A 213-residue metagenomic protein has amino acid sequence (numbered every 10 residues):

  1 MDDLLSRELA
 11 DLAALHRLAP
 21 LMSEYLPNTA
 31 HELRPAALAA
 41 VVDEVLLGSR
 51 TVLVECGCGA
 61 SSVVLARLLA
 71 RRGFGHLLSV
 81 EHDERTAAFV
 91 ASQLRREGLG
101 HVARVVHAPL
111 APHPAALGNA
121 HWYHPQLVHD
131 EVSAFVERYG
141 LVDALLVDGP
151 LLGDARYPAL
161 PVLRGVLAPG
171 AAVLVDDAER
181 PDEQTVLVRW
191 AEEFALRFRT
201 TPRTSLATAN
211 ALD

Functional and structural regions predicted by a protein language model:
M1-E32: Rossmann-like AdoMet
H31-P112: SAM cofactor-binding core of SAM-dependent methyltransferases, primarily the Rossmann-like beta-alpha-beta module
H31-P35, P125-V128, G153-R156: A conditional alpha-helix N-cap/helix-loop micro-motif detector
A39-V41, H129-F135, P158-V162: A generic local structural motif
E44-S49, R71, V136-L141, V166-L167: Flexible, charged surface loops at secondary-structure boundaries
L53, S79, L146, L174-V175: Generic enzyme active-site microenvironment
A91-G140: S-adenosyl-L-methionine
R138-Y139, D143-A144, P150-D213: C-terminal substrate-binding/active-site "lid" region of AdoMet-derived donor-dependent transferases
